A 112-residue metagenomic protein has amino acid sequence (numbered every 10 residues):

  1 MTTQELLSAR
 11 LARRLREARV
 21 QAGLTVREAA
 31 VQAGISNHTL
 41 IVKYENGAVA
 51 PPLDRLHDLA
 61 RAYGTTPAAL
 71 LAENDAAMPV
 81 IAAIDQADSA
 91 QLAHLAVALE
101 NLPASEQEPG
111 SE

Functional and structural regions predicted by a protein language model:
M1-Q21: A short, Lys/Arg-rich alpha-helix, primarily the initiator
R13, E17, V31, V42-K43 (+1 more regions): DNA-binding alpha-helical recognition surfaces that contact promoter or target DNA
R13, G23-L24, S36, P51-D54: Residue-level signal for the short linker/turn that defines the boundary of a DNA-recognition helix
R16, R27, H57: Residues within the helices of the helix-turn-helix
Q21-K43: Short alpha-helical DNA-recognition segment
Y44-E45, R55, L71-N74: DNA major-groove recognition helix of helix-turn-helix
P52-A69: DNA major-groove recognition helix of helix-turn-helix/homeodomain DNA-binding modules
D75-E112: Interfacial/linker helices and their anchor residues that mediate assembly or domain coupling
